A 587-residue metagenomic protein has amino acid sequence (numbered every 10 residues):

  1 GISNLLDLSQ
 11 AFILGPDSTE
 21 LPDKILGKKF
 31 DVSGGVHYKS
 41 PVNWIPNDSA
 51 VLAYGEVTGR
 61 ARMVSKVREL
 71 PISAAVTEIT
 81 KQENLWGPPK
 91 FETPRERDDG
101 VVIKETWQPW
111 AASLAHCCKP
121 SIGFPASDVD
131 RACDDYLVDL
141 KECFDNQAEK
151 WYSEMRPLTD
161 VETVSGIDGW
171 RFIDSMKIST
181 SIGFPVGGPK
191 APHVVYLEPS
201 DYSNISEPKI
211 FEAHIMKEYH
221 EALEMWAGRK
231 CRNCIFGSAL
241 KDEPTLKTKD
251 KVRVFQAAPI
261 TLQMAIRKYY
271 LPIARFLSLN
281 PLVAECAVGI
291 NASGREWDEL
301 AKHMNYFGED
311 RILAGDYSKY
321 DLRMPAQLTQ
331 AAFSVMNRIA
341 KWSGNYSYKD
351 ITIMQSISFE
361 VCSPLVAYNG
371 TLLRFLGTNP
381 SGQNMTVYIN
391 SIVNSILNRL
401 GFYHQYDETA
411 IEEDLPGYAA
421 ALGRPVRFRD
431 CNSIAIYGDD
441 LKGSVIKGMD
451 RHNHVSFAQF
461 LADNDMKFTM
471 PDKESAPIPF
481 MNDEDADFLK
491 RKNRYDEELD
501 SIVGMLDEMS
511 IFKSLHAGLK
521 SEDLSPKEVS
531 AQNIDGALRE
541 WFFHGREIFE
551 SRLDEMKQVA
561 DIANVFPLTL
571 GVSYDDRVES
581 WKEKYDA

Functional and structural regions predicted by a protein language model:
G1-A587: Viral RNA-dependent RNA polymerase
